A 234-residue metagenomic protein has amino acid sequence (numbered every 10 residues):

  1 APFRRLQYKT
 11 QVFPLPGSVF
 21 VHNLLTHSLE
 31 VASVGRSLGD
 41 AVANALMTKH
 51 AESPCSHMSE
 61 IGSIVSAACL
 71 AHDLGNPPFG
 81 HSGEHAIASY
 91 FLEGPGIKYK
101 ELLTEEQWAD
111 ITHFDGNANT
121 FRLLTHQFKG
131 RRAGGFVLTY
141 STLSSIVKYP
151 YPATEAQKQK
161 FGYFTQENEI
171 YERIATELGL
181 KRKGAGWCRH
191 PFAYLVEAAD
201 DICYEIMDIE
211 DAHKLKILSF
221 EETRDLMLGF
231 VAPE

Functional and structural regions predicted by a protein language model:
A1-K9, S18, L29, S33-V34 (+2 more regions): Sequence-structural signature of the catalytic-core scaffold of metal-dependent phosphohydrolases that act on
P14, V19-H22: Short glycine- and acidic-rich boundary segments immediately preceding or forming the N-terminal edge of structured
